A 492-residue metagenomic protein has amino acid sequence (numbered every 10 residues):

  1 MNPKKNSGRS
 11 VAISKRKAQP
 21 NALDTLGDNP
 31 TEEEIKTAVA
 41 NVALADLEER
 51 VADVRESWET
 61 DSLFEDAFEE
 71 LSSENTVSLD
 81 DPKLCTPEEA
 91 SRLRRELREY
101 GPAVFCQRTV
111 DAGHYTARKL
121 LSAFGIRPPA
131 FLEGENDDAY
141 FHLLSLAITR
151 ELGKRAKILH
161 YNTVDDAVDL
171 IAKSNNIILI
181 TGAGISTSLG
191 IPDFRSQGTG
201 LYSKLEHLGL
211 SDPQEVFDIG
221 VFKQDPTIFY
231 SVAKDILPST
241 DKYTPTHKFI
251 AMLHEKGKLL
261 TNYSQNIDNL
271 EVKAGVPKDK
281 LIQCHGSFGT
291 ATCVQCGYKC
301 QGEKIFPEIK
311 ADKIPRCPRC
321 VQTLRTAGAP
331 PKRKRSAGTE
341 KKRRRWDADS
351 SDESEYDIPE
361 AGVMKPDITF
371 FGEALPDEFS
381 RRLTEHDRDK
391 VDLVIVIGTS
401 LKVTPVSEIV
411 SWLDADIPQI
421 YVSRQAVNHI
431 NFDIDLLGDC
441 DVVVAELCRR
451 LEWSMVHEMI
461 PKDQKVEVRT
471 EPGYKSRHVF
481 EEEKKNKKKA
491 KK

Functional and structural regions predicted by a protein language model:
M1-K492: Conserved catalytic core of sirtuin-type NAD+-dependent deacylases
